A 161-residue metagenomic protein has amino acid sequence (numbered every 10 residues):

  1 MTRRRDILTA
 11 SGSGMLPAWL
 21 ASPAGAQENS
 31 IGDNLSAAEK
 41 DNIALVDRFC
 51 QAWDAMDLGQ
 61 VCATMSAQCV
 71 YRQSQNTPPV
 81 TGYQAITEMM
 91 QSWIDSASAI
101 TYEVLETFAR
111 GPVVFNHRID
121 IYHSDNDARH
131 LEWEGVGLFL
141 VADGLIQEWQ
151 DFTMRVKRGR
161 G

Functional and structural regions predicted by a protein language model:
T2-R5, T9-A67: Short, low-complexity N-terminal intrinsically disordered segments enriched in polar/charged residues
G59-R110: A solvent-exposed, acidic/Ser-Thr-rich amphipathic alpha-helical stretch
D95, Y122-H130: Short, cysteine-centered beta-strand-loop-beta hairpins and adjacent loop/turn segments enriched in charged/polar
I100-E103, H117, H130-G137: Short, surface-exposed coil-to-beta transition loops
G111-D120: A short hydrophobic beta-strand element
D120-Y122, V141: Hydrophobic beta-strand positions in extracellular immunoglobulin-like domains
E132-R160: Short beta-strand edge/turn micro-motifs at domain boundaries
